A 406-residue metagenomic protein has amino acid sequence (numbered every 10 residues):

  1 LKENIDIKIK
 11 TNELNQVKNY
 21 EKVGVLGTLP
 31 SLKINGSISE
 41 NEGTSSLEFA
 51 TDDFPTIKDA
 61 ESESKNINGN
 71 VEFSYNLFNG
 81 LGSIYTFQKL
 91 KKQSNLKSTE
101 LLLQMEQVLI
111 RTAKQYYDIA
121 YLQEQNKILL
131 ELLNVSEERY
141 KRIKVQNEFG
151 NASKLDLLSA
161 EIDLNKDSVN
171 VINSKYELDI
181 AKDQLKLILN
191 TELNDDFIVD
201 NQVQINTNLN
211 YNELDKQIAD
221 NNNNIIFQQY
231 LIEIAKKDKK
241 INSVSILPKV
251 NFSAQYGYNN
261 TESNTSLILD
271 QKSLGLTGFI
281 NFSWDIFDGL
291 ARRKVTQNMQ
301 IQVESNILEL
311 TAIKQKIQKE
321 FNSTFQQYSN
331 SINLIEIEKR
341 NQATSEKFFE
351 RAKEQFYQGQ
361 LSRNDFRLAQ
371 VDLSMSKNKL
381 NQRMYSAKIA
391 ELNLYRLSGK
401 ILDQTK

Functional and structural regions predicted by a protein language model:
L1-S37, G43, L189, L193-E233 (+5 more regions): Bacterial Sec-pathway N-terminal export signals of envelope proteins
D6, K65, E72, N79 (+25 more regions): Surface positions of alpha-helical coiled-coils, especially the charged/polar e/g heptad sites that form inter-helical
I9-G24, Q104, V108-K127, V145 (+4 more regions): Amphipathic alpha-helical coiled-coil segments
N19, Q107-A219, T324-Q327, S331 (+2 more regions): Periplasmic alpha-helical coiled-coil/stalk elements that build and connect Gram-negative outer-membrane
S31-L103, I226-D238, S243-K314: Small/polar-residue-enriched beta-strand and adjacent coil segments characteristic of outer-membrane beta-barrel
S39-S46, A50-D52, S159, V169-Y176 (+6 more regions): Outer-membrane beta-barrel domain signature
G150, N190-T191, G359, S398-K400: Short helix-capping/hinge motifs at transmembrane helix termini and TM-loop junctions
T405-K406: Hydrophobic alpha-helical segments that drive targeting, anchoring, or assembly
